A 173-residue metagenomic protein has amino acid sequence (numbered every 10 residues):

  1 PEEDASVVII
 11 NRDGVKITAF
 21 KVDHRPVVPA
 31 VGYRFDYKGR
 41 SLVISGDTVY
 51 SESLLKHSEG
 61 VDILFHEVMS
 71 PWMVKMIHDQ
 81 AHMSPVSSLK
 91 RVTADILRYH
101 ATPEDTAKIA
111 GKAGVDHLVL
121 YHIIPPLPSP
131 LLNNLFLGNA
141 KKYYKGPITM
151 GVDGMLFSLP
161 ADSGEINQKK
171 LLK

Functional and structural regions predicted by a protein language model:
P1-E59, D153-K173: Core dinuclear metal-dependent hydrolase active-site scaffold
V31-G32, K38-S41, V49-D153: Cap/insert and terminal regions of metallo-dependent hydrolase folds
